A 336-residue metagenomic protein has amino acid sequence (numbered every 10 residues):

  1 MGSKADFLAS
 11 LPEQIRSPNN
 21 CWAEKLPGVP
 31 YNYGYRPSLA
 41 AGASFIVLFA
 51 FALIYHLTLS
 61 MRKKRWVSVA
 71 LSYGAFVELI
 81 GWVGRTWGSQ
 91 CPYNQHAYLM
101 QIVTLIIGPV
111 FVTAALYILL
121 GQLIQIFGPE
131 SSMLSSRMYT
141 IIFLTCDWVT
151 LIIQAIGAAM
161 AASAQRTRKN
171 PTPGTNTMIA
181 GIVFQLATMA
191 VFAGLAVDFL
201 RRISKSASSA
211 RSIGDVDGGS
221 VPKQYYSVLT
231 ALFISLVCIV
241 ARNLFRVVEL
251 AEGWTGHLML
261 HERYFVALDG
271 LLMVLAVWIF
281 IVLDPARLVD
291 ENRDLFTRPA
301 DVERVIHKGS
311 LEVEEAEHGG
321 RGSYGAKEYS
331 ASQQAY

Functional and structural regions predicted by a protein language model:
M1-P18, R201-Q224, P285-Y336: Intrinsically disordered, low-complexity terminal tails of fungal membrane proteins
G2-P109, T113, G121-Q125, S131-I141: Membrane-proximal first intracellular loop
G28-P30, A164-T172, W254-G256: Membrane-interface helix termini and inter-helical loops of multi-pass transporters
A43-F49, L53, S68-A75, I102 (+7 more regions): Residues within membrane-spanning alpha-helices of integral membrane proteins, especially the hydrophobic core/packing
A50-L57, I106-S132, W148-A162, L186-S204 (+2 more regions): Cytoplasm-facing ends of alpha-helical transmembrane segments in multi-pass membrane proteins
H56-R65, Q90-N94, L123-S136, A196-V228 (+2 more regions): Juxtamembrane membrane-water interface segments of multi-pass membrane proteins, especially cytoplasmic-side
Y98-V110, Q154, P171-M189, Y225-P285: Extracellular loop 3-seventh transmembrane helix
C146-V149, A158-A187, V191-V228, A241-L244: Membrane-interfacial loop- and helix-cap regions that link adjacent transmembrane helices in polytopic membrane proteins
